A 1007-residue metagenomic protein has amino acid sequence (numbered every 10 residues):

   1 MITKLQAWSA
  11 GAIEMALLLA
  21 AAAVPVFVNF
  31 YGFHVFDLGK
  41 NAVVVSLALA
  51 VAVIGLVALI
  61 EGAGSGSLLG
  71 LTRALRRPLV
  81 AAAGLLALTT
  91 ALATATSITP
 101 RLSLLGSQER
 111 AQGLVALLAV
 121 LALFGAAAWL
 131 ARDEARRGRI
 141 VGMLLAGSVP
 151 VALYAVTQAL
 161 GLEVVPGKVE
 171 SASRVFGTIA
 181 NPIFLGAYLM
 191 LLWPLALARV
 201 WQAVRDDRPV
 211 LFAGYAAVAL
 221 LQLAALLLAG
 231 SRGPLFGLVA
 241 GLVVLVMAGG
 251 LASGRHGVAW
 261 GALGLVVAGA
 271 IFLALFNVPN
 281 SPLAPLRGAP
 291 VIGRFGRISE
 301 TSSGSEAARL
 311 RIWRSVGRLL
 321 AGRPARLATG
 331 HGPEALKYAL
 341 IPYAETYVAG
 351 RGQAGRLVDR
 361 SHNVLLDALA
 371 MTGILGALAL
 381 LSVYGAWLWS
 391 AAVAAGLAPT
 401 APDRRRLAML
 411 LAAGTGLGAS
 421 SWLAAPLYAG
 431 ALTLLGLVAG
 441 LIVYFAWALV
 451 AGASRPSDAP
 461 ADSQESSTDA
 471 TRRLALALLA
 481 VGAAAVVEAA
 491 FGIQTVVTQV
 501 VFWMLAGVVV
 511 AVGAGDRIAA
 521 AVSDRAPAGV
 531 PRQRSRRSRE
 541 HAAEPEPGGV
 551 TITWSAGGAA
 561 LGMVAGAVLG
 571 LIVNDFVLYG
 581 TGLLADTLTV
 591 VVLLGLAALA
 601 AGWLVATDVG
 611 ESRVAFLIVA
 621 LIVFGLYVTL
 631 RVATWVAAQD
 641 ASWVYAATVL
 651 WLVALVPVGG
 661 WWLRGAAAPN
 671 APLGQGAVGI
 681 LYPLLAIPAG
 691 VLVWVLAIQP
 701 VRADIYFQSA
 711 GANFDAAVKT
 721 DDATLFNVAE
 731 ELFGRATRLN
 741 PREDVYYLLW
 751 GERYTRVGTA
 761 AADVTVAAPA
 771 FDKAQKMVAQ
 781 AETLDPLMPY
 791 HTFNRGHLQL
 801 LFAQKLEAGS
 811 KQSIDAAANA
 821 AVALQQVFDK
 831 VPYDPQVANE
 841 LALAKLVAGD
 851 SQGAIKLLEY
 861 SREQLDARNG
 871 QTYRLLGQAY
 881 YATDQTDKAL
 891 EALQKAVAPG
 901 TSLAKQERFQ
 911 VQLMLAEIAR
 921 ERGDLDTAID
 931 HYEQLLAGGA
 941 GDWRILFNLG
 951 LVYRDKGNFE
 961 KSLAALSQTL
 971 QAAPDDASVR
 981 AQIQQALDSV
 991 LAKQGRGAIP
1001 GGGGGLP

Functional and structural regions predicted by a protein language model:
M1-F27, V44-A58, A83-P100, G113-A284 (+8 more regions): Alpha-helical transmembrane segments of multi-pass inner-membrane proteins
R174-V175, L238-L242, G261, F272-L327 (+5 more regions): Flexible juxtamembrane loops connecting transmembrane helices in multi-pass membrane enzymes that build or modify
N181, T301, A308-V358, L365 (+1 more regions): TM-adjacent membrane-interface loops and short helices in multi-pass inner/ER membrane proteins
G233, A703, D744-V745, P789-Y790 (+7 more regions): Helix-start (N-cap) detector for alpha-helical repeat units in TPR-like alpha-solenoids, especially tetratricopeptide
L275-A289, N574-Y579, V632-S642, L663-T720 (+1 more regions): Hydrophobic alpha-helical transmembrane segments in integral membrane proteins
A321, W694-T883, Q894: Soluble catalytic regions of membrane-associated enzymes that act on cell-envelope and secretory-pathway components
R756, L801, V847, A882 (+4 more regions): Register position in tetratricopeptide repeats
Q894-P899, R954, F959-A977: TPR/TPR-like (Sel1-like) alpha-helical repeat modules
